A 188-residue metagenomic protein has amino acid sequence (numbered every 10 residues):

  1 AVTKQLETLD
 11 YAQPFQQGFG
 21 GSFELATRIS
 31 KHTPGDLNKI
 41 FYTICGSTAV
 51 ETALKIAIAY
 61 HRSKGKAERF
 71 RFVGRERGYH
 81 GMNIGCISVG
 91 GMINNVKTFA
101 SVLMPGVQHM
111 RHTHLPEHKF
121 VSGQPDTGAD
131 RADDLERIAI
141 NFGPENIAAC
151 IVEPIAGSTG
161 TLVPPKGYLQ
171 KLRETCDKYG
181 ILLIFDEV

Functional and structural regions predicted by a protein language model:
A1-Q16, E24-I44: Glycine-rich phosphate-binding segment of PLP-dependent enzymes
F23-A26, I151-E153: Short, conserved phosphate-binding/catalytic loop or strand-edge motifs used in phosphoryl-/nucleotidyl-transfer
T27-A149: PLP-dependent aspartate aminotransferase-fold enzymes
R75, V152, F185-E187: Active-site flanking residues adjacent to catalytic metal/cofactor-binding acidic residues
A156-S158: Alpha-helical transmembrane segments of integral membrane proteins, especially multi-pass inner/plasma-membrane
L162-V188: Catalytic PLP-binding core of fold-type I/II PLP enzymes
